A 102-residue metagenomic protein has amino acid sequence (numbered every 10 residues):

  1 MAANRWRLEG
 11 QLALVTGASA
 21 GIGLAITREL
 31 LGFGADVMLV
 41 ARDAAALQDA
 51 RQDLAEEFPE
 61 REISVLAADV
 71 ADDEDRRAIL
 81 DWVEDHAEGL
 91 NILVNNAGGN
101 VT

Functional and structural regions predicted by a protein language model:
M1-Q11: Flexible N-terminal pre-Rossmann segment of NAD(P)-dependent oxidoreductases
L12, S19-G21: Conserved glycine-rich cofactor-binding loop
G21, A25, N100: NAD(P)H-binding Rossmann-fold N-terminus in SDR/SDR-like oxidoreductases, specifically the glycine-rich beta1-alpha1
L30: Aromatic pocket-lining residues of Rossmann-like dinucleotide-binding sites
F33-D49: Conserved glycine-rich Rossmann-like NAD(P)H-binding loop of the short-chain dehydrogenase/reductase
A44-A45, A67-A78: The beta1-alpha1 cofactor-binding region of Rossmann-like NAD(H)/NADP(H)-dependent oxidoreductases
F58-E62, W82-N95, V101: A glycine-rich helix->loop->beta "capping" turn within Rossmann-like NAD(P)(H)-dependent oxidoreductase domains
